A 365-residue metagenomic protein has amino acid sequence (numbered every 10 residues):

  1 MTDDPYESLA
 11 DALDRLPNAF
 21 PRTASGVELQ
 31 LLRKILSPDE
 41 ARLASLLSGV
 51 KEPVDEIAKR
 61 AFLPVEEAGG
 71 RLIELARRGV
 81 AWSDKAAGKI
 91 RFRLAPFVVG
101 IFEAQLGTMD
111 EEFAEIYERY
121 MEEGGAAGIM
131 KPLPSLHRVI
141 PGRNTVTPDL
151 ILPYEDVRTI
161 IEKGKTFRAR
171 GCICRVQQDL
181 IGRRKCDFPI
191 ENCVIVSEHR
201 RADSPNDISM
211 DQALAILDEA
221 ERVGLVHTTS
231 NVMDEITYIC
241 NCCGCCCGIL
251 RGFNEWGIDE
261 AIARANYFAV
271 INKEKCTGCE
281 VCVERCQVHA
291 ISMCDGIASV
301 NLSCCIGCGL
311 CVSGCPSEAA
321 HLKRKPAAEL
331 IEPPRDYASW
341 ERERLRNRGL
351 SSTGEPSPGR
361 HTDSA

Functional and structural regions predicted by a protein language model:
V50-A61: Short acidic, hydrophobic short linear motifs in intrinsically disordered regions
A61-R77: Short amphipathic alpha-helical interaction segments
A76-A87, I291-S292, A320-H321: A short, conserved structural fragment
G79, G224, E280, H289 (+2 more regions): Glycine-centered, phosphate/nucleic-acid-interacting loop/turn motifs that mediate DNA/RNA or nucleotide
K89-A126: Short, amphipathic alpha-helical interaction segments positioned at domain boundaries
F92-L94, T228-I236, W256-G307, K325-A328 (+1 more regions): Ferredoxin-like iron-sulfur electron-transfer modules
G124-F268: Catalytic cores of enzyme domains
L302-A365: Flanking helices and flexible, charged tails adjoining ferredoxin-like Fe-S electron-transfer domains in multi-subunit
